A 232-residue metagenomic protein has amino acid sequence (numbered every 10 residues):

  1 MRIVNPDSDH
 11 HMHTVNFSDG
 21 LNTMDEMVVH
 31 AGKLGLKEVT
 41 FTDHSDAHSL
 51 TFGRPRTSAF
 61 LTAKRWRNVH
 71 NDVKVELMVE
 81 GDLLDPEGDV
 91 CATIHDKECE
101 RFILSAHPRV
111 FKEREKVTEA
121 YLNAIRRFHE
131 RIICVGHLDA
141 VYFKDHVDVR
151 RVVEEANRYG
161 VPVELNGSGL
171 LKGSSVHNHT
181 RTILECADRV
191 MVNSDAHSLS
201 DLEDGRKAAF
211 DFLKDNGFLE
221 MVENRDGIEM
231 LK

Functional and structural regions predicted by a protein language model:
M1-H10, M24, C91-I94, E119-E130 (+1 more regions): Charged catalytic cores and adjacent phosphate/nucleic-acid-binding surfaces used for phosphate/nucleic-acid chemistry
P6-F17, F41-D46, V135-D139, S194-A196: Histidine-centered catalytic micro-motifs
F17-M24: Glycine-rich anion/phosphate-binding loops
L21, G53-T57, E203: Generic alpha-helical scaffold signal
D25-T40, T62-H70: Alpha-helical scaffold segments that flank or form the walls of functional sites
K37-E38, K74, R189: Residues at the starts of beta-strands that form the adenosine-phosphate
S45, S49-L165, K214-V222: Extended substrate/RNA-proximal surfaces in nucleic-acid metabolism proteins
